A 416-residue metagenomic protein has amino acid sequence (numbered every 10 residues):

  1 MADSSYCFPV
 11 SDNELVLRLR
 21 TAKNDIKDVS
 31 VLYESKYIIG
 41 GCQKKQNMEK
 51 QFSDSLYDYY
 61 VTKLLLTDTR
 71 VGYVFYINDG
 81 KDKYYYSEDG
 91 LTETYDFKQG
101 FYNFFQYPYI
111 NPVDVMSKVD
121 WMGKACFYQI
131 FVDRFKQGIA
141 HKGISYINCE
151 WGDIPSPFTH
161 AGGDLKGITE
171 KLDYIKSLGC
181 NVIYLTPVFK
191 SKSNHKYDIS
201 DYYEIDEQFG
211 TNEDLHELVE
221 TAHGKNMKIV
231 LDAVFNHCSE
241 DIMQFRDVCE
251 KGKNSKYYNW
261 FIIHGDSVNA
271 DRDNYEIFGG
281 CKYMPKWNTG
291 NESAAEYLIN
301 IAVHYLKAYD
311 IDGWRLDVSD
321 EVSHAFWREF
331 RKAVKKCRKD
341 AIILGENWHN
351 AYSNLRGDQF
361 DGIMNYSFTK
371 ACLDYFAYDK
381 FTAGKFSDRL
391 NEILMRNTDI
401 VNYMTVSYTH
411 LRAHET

Functional and structural regions predicted by a protein language model:
M1-V16, I38-F127, Q137-P155, T159: The feature marks proteins involved in alpha-glucan
L17-T21: Aromatic/hydrophobic beta-strand junction motif of beta-rich domains
I26-K36: Beta-strand-rich binding/interaction modules
A125-F127, F131-N181, V188-Y309, F330-K336 (+1 more regions): Substrate-binding/active-site clefts of carbohydrate-active enzymes
C126-Y128, I183, I229-L231, W314 (+2 more regions): Hydrophobic faces of well-ordered beta-strands that scaffold small-molecule active sites in alpha/beta enzyme cores
V219, H223, F245-C249, V303 (+2 more regions): Active-site-proximal helices and loops of the catalytic beta/alpha 8
T409-T416: Conserved small/polar residues in nucleotide/adenosyl-binding loops
